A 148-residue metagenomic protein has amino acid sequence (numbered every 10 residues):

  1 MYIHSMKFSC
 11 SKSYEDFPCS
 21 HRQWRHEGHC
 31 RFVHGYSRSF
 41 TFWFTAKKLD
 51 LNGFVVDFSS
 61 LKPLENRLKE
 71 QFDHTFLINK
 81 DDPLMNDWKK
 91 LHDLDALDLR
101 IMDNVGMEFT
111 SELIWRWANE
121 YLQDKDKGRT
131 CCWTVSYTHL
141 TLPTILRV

Functional and structural regions predicted by a protein language model:
Y2-L140: Charge-rich, low-complexity N-terminal segments
H139-V148: Single conserved hydrophobic/aromatic residue that forms the stacking wall/gate of nucleotide- or nucleobase-binding
